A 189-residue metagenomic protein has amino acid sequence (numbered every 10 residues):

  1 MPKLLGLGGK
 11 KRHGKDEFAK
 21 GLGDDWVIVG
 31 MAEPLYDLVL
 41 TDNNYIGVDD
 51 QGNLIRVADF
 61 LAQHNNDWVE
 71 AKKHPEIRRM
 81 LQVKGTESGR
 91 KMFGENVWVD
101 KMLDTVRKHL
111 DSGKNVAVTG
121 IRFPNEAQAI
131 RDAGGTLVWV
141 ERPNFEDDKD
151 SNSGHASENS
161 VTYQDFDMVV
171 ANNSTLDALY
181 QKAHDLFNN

Functional and structural regions predicted by a protein language model:
M1-L5: Extreme N-terminal starter segment of soluble prokaryotic enzymes
L7, V118: Hydrophobic anchor at the beta1->P-loop junction of P-loop NTPases
G8-K11, K101, N125-N189: Small-molecule kinase domains that catalyze NTP-dependent phosphoryl transfer to phosphate-bearing small molecules
D16: Walker A/P-loop
G23-V29, I46-G47: Post-Walker A helix-loop "phosphate-sensing" segment adjacent to the P-loop in P-loop NTPases
E33-S112: ATP-dependent small-molecule kinase phosphotransfer cores that center on conserved nucleotide phosphate-binding segments
G120-F123: Short, well-ordered beta-to-alpha junction loops that form the rim of enzyme active sites and present histidine/acidic
